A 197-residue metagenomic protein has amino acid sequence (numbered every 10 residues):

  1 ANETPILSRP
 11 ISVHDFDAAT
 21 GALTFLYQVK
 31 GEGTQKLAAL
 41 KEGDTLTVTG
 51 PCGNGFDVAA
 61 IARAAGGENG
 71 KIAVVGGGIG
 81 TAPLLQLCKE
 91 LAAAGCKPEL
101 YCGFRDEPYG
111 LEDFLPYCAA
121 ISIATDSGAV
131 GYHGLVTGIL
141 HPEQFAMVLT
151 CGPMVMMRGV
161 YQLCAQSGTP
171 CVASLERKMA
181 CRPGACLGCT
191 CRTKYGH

Functional and structural regions predicted by a protein language model:
A1-E42: Ferredoxin-reductase
P5-L7, A60, P183-G184: Short glycine/proline-enriched turns and hinge-like loops at secondary-structure junctions
A18-T20, P51, G196: A generic structural motif
E32-A180: FNR/FR-type flavoprotein reductase catalytic core
C181-H197: Cysteine-cluster motifs in flexible loop/terminal segments that predominantly coordinate metals
